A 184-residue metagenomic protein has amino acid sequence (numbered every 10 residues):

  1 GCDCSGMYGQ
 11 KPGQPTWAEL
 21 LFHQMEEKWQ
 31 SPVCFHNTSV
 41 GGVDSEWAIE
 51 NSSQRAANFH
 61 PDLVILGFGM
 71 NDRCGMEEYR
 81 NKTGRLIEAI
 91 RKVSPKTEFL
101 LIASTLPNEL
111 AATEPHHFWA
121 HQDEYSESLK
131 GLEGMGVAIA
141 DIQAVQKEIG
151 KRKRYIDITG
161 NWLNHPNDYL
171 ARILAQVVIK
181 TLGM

Functional and structural regions predicted by a protein language model:
G1-C2, N37-G41, L66-M70, I102-L106 (+1 more regions): Active-site-proximal beta-strand/loop segments in catalytic clefts of secreted hydrolases
G1-T38, S53-H60: Serine-esterase "nucleophile elbow" of acetyl-processing enzymes
S5, S45-N81, P107-N108: Oxyanion-hole/transition-state-stabilizing segment in secreted/luminal serine hydrolases and related acyltransferases
Y8-G13, G75-Y79, A112-H117: Short, solvent-exposed loop/turn segments at secondary-structure boundaries
C34-H36, E98, G136-A138: Conserved beta-strand segments of alpha/beta enzyme cores
E78-L86, F118-Y125: Charged helix-capping and loop-helix junction motifs
V93-F99: A short helix->loop->beta-strand "cap" motif at the edges of active sites that frequently abuts
T105-M184: Catalytic His-Asp segment of secreted/periplasmic serine-dependent ester chemistry enzymes
